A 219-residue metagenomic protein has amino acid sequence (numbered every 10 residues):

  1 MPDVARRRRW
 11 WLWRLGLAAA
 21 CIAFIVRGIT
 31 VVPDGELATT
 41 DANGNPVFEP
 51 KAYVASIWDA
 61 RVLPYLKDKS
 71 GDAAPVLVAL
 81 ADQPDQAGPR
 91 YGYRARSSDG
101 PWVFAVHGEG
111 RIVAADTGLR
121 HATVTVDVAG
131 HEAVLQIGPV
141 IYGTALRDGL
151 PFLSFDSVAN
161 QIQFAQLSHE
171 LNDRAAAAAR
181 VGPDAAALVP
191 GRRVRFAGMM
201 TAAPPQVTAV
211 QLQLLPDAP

Functional and structural regions predicted by a protein language model:
P2-P219: OB-fold and OB-like single-stranded nucleic-acid-recognition modules and their adjacent interaction interfaces
